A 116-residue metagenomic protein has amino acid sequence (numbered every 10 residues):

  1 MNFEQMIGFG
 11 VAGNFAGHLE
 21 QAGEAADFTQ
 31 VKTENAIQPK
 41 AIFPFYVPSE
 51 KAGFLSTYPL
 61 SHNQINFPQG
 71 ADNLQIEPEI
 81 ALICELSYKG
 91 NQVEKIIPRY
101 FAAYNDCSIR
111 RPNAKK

Functional and structural regions predicted by a protein language model:
F3-K116: Glycine-enriched loop-and-adjacent helix/strand subsegments that border the catalytic/binding cleft of enzyme cores
